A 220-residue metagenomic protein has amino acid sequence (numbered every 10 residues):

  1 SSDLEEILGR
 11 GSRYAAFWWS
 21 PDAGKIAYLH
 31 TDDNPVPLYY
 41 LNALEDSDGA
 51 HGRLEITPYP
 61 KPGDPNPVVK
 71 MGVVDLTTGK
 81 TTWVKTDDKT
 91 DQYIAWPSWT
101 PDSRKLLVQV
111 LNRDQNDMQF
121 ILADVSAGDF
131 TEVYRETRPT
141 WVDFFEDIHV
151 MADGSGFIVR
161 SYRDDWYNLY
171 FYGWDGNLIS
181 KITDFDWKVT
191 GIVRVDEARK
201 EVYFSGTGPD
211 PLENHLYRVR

Functional and structural regions predicted by a protein language model:
S2, T82-K85, F130-R135, I179-D184: Beta-propeller fold detector
S2-R13, K89-I94, R138-F145, F185-I192: Short glycine-/Asp-/Thr-/Trp-enriched loop segments that recur within the blades of beta-propeller repeat domains
S2-W18, Y28-K85: Predominantly five- to eight-bladed beta-propeller fold
D3-D22, K70, W96-S98, F145-S155: Signature of short aromatic-glycine-proline-rich micro-motifs recurring in repeat-based ectodomains
A15, V69, A95, E146 (+3 more regions): Structural signature of WD-repeat beta-propeller blades
A16-W18, A27-D33, K61-P65, S98-P101 (+7 more regions): Beta-strand C-termini and the immediately following turn/loop, strongest in propeller blades
V69-L76, F120-G128, F171-D175, Y217-R220: Beta-propeller blade signature
D75-L76, K80-N112: Long hydrophobic segments that form regular secondary structure
